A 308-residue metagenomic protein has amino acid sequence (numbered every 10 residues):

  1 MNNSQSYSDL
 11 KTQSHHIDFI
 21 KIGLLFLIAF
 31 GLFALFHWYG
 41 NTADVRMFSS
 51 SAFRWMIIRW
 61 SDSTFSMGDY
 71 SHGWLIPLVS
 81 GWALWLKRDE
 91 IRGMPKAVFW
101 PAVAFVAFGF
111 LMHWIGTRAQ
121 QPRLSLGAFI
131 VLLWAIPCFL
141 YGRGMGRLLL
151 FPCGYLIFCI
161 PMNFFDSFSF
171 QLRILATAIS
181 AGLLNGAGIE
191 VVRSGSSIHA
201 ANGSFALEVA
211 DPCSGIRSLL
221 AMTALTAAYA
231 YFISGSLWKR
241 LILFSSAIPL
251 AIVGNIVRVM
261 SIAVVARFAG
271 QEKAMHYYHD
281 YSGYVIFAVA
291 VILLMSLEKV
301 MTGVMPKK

Functional and structural regions predicted by a protein language model:
N2-K308: Hydrophobic N-terminal alpha-helices or hydrophobic patches in metabolic proteins across all domains of life
